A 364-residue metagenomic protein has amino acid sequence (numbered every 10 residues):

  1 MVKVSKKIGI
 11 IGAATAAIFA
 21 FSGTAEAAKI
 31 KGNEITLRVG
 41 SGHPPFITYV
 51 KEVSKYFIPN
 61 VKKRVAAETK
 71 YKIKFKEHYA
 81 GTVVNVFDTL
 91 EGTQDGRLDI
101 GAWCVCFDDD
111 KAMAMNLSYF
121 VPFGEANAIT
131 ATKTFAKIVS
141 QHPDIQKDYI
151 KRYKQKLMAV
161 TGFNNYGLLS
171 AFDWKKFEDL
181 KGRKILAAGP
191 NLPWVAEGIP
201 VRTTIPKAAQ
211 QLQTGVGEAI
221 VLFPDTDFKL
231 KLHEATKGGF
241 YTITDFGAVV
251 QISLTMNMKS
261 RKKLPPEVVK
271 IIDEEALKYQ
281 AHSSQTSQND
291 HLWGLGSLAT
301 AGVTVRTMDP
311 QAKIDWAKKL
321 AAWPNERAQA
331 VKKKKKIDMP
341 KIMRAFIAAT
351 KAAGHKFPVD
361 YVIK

Functional and structural regions predicted by a protein language model:
M1-G12: Bacterial N-terminal signal peptides that target proteins for export
V2, H142, F177: Acidic-histidine catalytic/liganding microenvironments
K3-S5, F19, T93: N-terminal non-cleavable signal-anchor helices
G12-A20: Bacterial N-terminal signal peptides
F21-A27: Sec/Tat signal peptide C-region and signal peptidase I cleavage site
A27-T130, I145-D148, Q155-K364: N-terminal secretory/targeting leader peptides
I129-I138: Glycine/proline-centered hinge or cleavage motifs at structural transition points of membrane proteins
F135, H142-Q146: Divalent-metal coordination cores built from histidine and acidic residues
